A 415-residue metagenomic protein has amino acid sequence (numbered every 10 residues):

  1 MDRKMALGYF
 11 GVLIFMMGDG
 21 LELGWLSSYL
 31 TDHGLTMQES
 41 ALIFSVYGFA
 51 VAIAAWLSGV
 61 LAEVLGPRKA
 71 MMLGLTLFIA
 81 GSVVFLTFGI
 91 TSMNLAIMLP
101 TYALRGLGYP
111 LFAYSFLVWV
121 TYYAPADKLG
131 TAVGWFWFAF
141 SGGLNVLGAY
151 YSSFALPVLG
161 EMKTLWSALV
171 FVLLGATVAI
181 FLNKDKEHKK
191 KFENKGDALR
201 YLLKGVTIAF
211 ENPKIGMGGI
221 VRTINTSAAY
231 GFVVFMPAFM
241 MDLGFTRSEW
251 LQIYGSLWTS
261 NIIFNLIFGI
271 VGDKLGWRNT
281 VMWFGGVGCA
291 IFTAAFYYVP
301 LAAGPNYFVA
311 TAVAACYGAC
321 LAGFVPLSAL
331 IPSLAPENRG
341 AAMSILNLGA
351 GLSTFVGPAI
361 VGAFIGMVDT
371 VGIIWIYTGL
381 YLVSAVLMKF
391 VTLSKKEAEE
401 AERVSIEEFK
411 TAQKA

Functional and structural regions predicted by a protein language model:
M1-D2, D185-G219, E407-A415: Juxtamembrane intracellular "pre-TM" segments in multi-pass secondary transporters
E22-G24, K214-G255: Extracytoplasmic gate region of multi-pass secondary transporters
G48-W56, N145-V146, W258-I262, L266 (+1 more regions): Residue-level signature of mid-helix packing/kink "hotspots" within the transmembrane helices of 12-pass Major
A55-G66, N265-W277: Helix-to-loop junctions at the C-terminal end of transmembrane segments in multipass secondary transporters
V64-L75, K274-V287: Cytoplasmic membrane-interface "Motif A"-like loop-to-helix N-cap segments of 12-TM Major Facilitator Superfamily
T101-A139: Cytoplasmic helix-loop-helix junction between adjacent transmembrane helices in 12-TM secondary transporters
N279-L327: C-terminal transmembrane helical hairpin of 12-TM major facilitator-type secondary transporters
E337-V368: A late C-terminal transmembrane helix in Major Facilitator Superfamily
